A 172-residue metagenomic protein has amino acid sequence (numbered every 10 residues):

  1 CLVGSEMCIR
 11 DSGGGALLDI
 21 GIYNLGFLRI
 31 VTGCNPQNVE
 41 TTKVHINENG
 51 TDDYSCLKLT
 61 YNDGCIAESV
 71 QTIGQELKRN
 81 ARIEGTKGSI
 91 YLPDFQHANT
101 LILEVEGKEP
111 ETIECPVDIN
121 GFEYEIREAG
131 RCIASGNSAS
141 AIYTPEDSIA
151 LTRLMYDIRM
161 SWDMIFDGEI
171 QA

Functional and structural regions predicted by a protein language model:
C1, G21, F122: Short, conserved glycine- and acidic-residue-centered signature motifs in active-site or ligand-binding loops
C1-I9: Single conserved hydrophobic/aromatic residue that forms the stacking wall/gate of nucleotide- or nucleobase-binding
S12-L18, E111-N120: A short glycine-threonine-serine/GTX helix/turn-capping micro-motif
L17-G21, I142-P145: Conserved loop-to-helix N-cap of the C-terminal "lid" that shapes the substrate pocket in Rossmann-like
L25-A98, P116, R127-S135, Y156 (+1 more regions): Contiguous beta-strand/loop segments that form the cofactor/metal-binding neighborhood of enzyme cores
N62, R131-A172: C-terminal helix-rich "cap/oligomerization" subdomain common to oxidoreductases
L103-G107, G121: A structural signal for the main folded, soluble domain(s) of proteins
P116-R127, Y143: Active-site loop of classical SDR/Rossmann-like NAD(P)-dependent oxidoreductases, centered on the catalytic Tyr-X3-Lys
